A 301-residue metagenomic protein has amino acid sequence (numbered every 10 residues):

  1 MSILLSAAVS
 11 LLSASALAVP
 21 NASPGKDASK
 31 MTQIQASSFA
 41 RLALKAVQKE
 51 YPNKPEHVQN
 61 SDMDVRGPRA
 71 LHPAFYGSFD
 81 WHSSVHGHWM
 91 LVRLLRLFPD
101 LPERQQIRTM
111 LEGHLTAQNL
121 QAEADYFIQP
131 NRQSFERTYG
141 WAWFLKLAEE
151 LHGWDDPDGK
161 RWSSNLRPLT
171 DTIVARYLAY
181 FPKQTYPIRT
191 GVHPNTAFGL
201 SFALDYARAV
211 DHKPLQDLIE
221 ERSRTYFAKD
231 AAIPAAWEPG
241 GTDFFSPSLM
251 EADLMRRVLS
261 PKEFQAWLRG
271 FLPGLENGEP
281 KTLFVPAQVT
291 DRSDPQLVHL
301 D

Functional and structural regions predicted by a protein language model:
S2-S15: Bacterial N-terminal signal peptides
A14-A22, A252: Boundary at the C-terminal end of the N-terminal hydrophobic targeting segment
P24-Y76: Low-complexity, Ser/Thr/Pro/Gly-enriched N-terminal "stalk/linker" regions
K26-A36, P52, L94-T109, L151-T170 (+2 more regions): Structural helix-adjacent loops and short alpha-helical linkers that scaffold large soluble proteins
A28-Q33, P68-V85, D125-A142, K183-T196 (+2 more regions): Solvent-exposed loop and edge beta-strand segments that line ligand/cofactor-binding and catalytic clefts
R41-L44, Q48, P52, P73-G77 (+8 more regions): HEAT/HEAT-like alpha-solenoid repeats
R69-P73, V85, V92-A207: Extended ligand-binding groove/face enriched in aromatic
R208-D301: Long, repeat-rich segments with strong aromatic
